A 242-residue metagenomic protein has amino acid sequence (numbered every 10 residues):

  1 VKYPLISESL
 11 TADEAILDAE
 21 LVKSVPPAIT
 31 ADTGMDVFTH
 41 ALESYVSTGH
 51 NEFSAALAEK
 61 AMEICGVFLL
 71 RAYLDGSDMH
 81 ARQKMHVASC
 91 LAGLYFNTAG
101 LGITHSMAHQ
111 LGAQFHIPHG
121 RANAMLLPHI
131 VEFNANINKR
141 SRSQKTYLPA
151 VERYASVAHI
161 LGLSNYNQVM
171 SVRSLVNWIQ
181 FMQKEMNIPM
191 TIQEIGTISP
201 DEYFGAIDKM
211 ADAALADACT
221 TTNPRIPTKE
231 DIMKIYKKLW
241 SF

Functional and structural regions predicted by a protein language model:
V1-H50, I137, P149-S156: A glycine/threonine-rich phosphate-anchoring loop and its flanking beta-alpha core in nucleotide/phosphate-binding
A28-L91, Y95: C-terminal and late-domain segments of enzyme folds
F38-L42, M85-G93, M107, L127-V131 (+4 more regions): Short alpha-helical scaffolding segments that buttress acidic/His motifs in well-ordered protein cores
G49-L57, A72-K84, A99-T104, Q144 (+3 more regions): Flexible, glycine/charged-enriched surface loops at secondary-structure junctions
C90-N123, D217-T222: Glycine-rich phosphate/pyrophosphate-binding beta-alpha loops
I117, R121-G205: Gly/Pro-rich interdomain helix-loop hinge
D201-F242: Short, amphipathic C-terminal "tail helix"
